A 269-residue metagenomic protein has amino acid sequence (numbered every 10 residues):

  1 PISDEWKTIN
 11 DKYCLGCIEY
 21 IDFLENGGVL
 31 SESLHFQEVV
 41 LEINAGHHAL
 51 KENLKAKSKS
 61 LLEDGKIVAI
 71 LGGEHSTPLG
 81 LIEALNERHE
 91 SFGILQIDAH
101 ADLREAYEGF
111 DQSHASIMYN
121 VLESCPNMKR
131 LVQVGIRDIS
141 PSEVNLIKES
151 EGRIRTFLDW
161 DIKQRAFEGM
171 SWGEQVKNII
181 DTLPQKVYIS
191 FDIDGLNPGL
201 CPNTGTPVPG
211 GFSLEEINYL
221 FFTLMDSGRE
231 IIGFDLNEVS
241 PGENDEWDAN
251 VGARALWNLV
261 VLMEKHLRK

Functional and structural regions predicted by a protein language model:
P1-K269: Conserved alpha-helical scaffold segments that buttress catalytic/binding sites
